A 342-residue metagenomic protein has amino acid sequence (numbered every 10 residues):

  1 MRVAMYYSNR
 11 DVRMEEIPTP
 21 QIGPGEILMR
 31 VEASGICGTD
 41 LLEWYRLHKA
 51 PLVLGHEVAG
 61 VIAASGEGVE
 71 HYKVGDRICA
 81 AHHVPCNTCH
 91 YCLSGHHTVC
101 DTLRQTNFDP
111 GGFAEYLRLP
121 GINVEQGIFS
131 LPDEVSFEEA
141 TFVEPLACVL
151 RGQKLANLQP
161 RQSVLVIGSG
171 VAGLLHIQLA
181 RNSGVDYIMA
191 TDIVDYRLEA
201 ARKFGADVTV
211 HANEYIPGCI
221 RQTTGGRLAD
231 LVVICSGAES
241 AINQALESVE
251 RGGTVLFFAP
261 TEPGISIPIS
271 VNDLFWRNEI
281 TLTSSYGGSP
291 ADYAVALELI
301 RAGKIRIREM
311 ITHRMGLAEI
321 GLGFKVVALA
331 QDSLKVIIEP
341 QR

Functional and structural regions predicted by a protein language model:
V3, N243-E247, P290-R342: C-terminal hydrophobic helical "lid"/dimerization subdomain of Rossmann-like NAD(P)H-dependent oxidoreductases
P18-S34, Y45-H90, P132: Glycine-rich beta-strand-centered segment in the early N-terminal region that forms part of a ligand/cofactor-binding
E57-A59, R77, Y91, Y116 (+4 more regions): Residue-level marker of beta-strand positions
C86-I167: NAD(P)H dinucleotide-binding glycine-rich loop of Rossmann-like/cofactor-binding domains, especially the beta1-alpha1
V135-E214, G218: Mid-domain Rossmann-like dinucleotide-binding core that forms the NAD(H)/NADP(H) cofactor-binding site
I220-A229: A short acidic, Gly/Pro-enriched loop at the edge of an enzyme's catalytic core that lines a small-molecule cofactor
A238-A302, E339-R342: Glycine-rich phosphate-binding loop and adjacent beta-alpha segment of Rossmann(oid) nucleotide-cofactor-binding
